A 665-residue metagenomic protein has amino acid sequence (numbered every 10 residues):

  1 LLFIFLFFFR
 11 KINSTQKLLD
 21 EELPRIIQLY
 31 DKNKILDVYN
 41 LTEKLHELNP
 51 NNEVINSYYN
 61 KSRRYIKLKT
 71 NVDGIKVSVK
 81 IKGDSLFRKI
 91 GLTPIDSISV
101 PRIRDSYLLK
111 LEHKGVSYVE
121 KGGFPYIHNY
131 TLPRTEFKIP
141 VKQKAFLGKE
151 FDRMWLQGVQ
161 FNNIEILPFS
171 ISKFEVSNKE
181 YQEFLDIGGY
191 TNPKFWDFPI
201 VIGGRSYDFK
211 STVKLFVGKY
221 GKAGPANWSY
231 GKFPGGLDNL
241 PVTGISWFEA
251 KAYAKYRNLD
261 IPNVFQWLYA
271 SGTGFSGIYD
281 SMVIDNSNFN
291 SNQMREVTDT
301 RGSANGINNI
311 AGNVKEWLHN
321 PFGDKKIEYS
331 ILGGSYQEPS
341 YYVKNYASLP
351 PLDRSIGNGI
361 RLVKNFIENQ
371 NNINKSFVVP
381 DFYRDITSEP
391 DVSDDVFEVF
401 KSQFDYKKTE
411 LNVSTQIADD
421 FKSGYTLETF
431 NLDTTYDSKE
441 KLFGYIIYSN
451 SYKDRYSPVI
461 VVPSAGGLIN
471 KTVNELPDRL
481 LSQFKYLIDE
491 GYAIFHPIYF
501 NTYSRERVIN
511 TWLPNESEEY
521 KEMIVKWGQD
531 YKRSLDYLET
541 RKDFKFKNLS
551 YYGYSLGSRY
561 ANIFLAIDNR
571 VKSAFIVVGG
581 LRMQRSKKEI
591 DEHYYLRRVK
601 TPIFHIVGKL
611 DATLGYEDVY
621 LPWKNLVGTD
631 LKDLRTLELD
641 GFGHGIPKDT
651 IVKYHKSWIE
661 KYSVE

Functional and structural regions predicted by a protein language model:
N13-L156, F161-N162, I166-L167: Short loop/turn and low-complexity linker motifs enriched in small/turn-promoting residues
E165-S281, K364-E368: Active-site microenvironments of metalloenzymes and redox enzymes
K222-A347, I356: Functional-site microenvironments in short loops/helix caps that host divalent-cation chemistry
T409-Y452: N-terminal cap/lid segment of alpha/beta-hydrolase-fold proteins
R455-G466: Short beta-strand element of the alpha/beta-hydrolase
A465-Q529: Cap/lid segment of the alpha/beta-hydrolase catalytic domain
L513-S555: Gly/Ser-rich "nucleophile elbow"/oxyanion-hole loop immediately N-terminal to the catalytic nucleophile in hydrolases
R582-V627: The feature captures the conserved acid-bearing segment of alpha/beta-hydrolase catalytic domains
